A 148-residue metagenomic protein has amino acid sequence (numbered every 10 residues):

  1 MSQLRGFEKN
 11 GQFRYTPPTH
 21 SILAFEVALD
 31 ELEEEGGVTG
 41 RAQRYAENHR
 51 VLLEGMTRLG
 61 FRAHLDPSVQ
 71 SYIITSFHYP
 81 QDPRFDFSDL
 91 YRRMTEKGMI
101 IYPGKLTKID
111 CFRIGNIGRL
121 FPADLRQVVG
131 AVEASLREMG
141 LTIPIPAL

Functional and structural regions predicted by a protein language model:
M1-E54: Active-site C-terminal subdomain of aminotransferase-like
K9, S71-T75, D110-R113: Short amphipathic alpha-helical segments
L29-E33, H49, M56, G60 (+2 more regions): Structural signal for hydrophobic packing residues in well-ordered secondary-structure cores of soluble enzyme domains
E35-R44, R58-P67, P103-L106, G140-L148: Flexible, glycine/charged-enriched surface loops at secondary-structure junctions
R62-R93: Conserved PLP-binding catalytic core of the aspartate aminotransferase-like
F87-T95, V128-E133: Short amphipathic alpha-helices in soluble, non-transmembrane regions that often serve as interface/regulatory elements
K97-R113: Conserved PLP cofactor-binding pocket of PLP-dependent enzymes
F112-L148: PLP-dependent enzyme catalytic core of the Aspartate aminotransferase-like
